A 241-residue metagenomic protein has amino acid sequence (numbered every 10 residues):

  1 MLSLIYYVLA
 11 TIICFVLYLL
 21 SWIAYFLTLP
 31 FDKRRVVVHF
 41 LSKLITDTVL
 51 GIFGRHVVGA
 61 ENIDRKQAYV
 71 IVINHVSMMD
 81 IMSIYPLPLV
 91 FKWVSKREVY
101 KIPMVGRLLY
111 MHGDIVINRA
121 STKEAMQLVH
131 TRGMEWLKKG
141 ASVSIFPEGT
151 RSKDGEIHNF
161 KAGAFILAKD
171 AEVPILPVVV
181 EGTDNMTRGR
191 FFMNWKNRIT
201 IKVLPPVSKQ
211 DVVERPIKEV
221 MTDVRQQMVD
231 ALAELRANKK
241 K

Functional and structural regions predicted by a protein language model:
M1-L27, V36, E61-I63, K218-K241: Membrane-interfacial terminal anchoring regions of lipid-handling membrane enzymes
Y18-H39, I52, R65-T122: Catalytic core of membrane glycerolipid acyltransferases/transacylases, capturing the structured, soluble-facing
G51-V58, M126-Q127, T183-N185: Short gly/ser/thr-rich secondary-structure transition/capping motifs
H56-V57, V116, V143, I175: Hydrophobic beta-strand scaffold residues
G59, I71, W93-V94, I201-V203: Generic preference for hydrophobic
E61-R65, M193-N194: A short beta-turn/loop motif at secondary-structure boundaries
Q127-K241: Non-catalytic C-terminal accessory region of glycerolipid acyltransferases and related lyso-lipid remodeling enzymes
